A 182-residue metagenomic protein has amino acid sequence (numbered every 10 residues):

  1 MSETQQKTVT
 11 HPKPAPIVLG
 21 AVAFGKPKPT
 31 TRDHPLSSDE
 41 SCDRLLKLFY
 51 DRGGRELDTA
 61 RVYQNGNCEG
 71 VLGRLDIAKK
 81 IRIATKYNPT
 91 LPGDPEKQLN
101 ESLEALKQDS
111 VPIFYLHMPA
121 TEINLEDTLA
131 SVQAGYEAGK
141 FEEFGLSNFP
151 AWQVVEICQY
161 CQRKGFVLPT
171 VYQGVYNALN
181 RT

Functional and structural regions predicted by a protein language model:
M1-I81: N-terminal binding-site loop/beta-alpha segment at the start of enzyme catalytic domains that lines or forms
T8-P14, D51, G73-R82, N100-D109 (+2 more regions): Acidic (Asp/Glu)-rich catalytic clusters
L19, F49, L57, L72 (+6 more regions): Conserved, mostly hydrophobic/aromatic
G20, A60-Y63, F114-H117, S147 (+1 more regions): Conserved residues at the C-terminal ends of beta-strands
D33-F49, L91-K107, L125-T128, V154-Q159: Short, acidic/polar
G54, Q108-V111, F141, P169: A structural motif
K79-L91, I113-H117, Y172-V175: A short, structured active-site edge motif that brings together acidic residues
P119-T182: Beta/alpha (TIM)-barrel catalytic core signal, keyed to glycine-rich beta->alpha loops juxtaposed to Asp/Glu that bind
